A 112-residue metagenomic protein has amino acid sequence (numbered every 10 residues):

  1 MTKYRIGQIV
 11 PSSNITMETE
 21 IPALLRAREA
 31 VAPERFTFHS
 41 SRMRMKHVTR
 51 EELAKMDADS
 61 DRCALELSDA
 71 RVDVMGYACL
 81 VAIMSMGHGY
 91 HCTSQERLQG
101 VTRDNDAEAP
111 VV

Functional and structural regions predicted by a protein language model:
M1-R62: N-terminal glycine-rich anion-binding loop in soluble enzyme alpha/beta folds
E51-K55, A107-V112: Short beta-strand elements at the ligand-binding edges of bilobed clamshell
S60, A64-V111: Glycine/small-residue-rich loop that forms an oxyanion/phosphate-binding "nest" at active or ligand-binding sites
